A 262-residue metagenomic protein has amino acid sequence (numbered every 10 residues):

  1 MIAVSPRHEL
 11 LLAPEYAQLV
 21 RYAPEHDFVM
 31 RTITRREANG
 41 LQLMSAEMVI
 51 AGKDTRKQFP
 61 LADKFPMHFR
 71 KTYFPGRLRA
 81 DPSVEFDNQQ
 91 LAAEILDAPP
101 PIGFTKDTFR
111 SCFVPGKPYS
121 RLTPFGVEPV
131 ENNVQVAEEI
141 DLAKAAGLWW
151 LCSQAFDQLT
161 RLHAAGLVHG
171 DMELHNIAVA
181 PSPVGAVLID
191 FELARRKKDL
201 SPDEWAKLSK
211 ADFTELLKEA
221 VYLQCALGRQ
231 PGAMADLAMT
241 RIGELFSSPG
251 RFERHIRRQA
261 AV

Functional and structural regions predicted by a protein language model:
M1-A46: Juxta-kinase regulatory segment immediately upstream of eukaryotic protein kinase catalytic domains
D27-D87: ATP-binding glycine-rich loop module of kinase domains
D87-D97: Structural motif at the C-terminus of the N-lobe alphaC helix and the adjacent alphaC-beta4 loop of the Hanks-type
D97-L151: Conserved structural core of kinase catalytic domains
Q158-L162: Conserved hydrophobic alpha-helix
A164-L174, V179: Catalytic-loop of the protein kinase fold
A180, G185-V262: C-lobe/activation-segment region of protein kinase-like
